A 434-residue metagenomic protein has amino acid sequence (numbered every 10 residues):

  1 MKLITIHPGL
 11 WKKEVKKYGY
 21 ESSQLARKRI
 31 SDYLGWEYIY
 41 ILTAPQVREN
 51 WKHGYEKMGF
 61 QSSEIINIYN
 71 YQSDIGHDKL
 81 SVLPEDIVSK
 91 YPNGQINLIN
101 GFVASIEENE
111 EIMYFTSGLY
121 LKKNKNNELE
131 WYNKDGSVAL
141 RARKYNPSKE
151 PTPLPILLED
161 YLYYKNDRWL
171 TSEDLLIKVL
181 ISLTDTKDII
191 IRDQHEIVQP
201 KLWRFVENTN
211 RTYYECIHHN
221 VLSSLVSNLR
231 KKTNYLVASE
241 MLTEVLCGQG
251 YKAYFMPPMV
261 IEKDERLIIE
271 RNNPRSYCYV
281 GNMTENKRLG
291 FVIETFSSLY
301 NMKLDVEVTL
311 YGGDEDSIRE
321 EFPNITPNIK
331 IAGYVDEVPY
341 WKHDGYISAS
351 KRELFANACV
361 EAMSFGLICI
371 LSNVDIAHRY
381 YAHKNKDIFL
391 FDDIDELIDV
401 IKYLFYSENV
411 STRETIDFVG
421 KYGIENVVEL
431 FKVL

Functional and structural regions predicted by a protein language model:
R211-E215, V221-L222, R230-R266: Donor nucleotide-sugar binding/catalytic pocket of nucleotide-sugar-dependent glycosyltransferases
V280, V306-I318: Glycosyltransferase donor-sugar binding loop
N282, K384-D395, K402-E408: Conserved acidic donor-binding segment of nucleotide-sugar-dependent glycosyltransferases
T284-S298: A conserved mid-protein helix/loop that constitutes part of the nucleotide-sugar donor-binding site
I318-V335: Nucleotide-activated donor-binding/catalytic signature segment of Leloir-type glycosyltransferases, i.e., the conserved
K351: Aromatic "clamp/platform" in nucleotide-sugar-dependent glycosyltransferases that forms part of the donor/acceptor
I368-S372: Short hydrophobic beta-strand element within catalytic cores of glycosyltransferases and related nucleotide-activated
Y406-L434: A charged, aromatic-enriched C-terminal amphipathic alpha-helix characteristic of glycosyltransferases across folds
